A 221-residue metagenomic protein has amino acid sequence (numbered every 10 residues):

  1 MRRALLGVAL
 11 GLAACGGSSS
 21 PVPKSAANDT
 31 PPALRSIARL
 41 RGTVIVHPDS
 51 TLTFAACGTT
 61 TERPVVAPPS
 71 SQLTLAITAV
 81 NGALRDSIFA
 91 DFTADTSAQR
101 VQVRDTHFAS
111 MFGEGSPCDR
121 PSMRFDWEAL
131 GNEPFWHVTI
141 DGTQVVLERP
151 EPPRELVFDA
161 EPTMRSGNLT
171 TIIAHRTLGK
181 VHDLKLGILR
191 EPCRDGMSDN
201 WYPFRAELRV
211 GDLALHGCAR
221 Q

Functional and structural regions predicted by a protein language model:
L12-A14: C-terminal motif of bacterial Sec signal peptides marking the signal peptidase cleavage site
G16-S19: Bacterial signal peptide processing site
A33-L52, A94: Structural detector for short beta-strands of small beta-barrel domains
L40-P48, G113-H137: Tryptophan-anchored aromatic micro-motifs
A56-S71, L130-G187: Central antiparallel beta-sheet cores of small beta-barrel/beta-sandwich binding domains
N81-D105: Flexible glycine-rich surface loops and low-complexity tracts that mediate binding to linear polymers
T96-V103, R194-G217: Short, exposed beta-strand-loop hairpins at the edges of beta-sheets in extracellular/periplasmic proteins
S97-R120: OB-fold/S1-family single-stranded nucleic acid-binding modules
